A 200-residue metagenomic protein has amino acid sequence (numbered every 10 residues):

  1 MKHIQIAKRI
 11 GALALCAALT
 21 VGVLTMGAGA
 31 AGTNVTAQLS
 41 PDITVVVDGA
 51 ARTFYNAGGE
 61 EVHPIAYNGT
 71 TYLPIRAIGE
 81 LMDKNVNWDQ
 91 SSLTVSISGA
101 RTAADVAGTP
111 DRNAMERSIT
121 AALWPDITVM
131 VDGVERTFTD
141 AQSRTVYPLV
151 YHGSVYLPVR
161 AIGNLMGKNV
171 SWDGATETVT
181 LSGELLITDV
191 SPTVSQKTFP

Functional and structural regions predicted by a protein language model:
K2-C16, G22-P200: Primary recognition of N-terminal secretory signal peptides and signal-anchoring hydrophobic helices
